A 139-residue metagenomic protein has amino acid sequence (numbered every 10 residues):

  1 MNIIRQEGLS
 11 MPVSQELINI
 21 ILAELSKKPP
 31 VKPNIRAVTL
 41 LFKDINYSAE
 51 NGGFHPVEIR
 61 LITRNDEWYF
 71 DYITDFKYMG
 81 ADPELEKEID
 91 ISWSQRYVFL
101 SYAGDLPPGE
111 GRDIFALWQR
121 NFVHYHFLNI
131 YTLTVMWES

Functional and structural regions predicted by a protein language model:
M1-I45, T132-S139: N-terminal domain-onset segments
L9, V13, L17, A81 (+1 more regions): Non-membrane alpha-helical secondary structure
P29-W68: Amphipathic, interaction-prone secondary-structure segments
Y47, D66, Y78-G80, V98: Generic "edge-of-domain/loop-turn" microfeature
F54-V57, D75-M79, S94: Low-complexity, charged, repeat-rich alpha-helical/coil interaction segments
F70-E84: Short, solvent-exposed aromatic-acidic interface loops
A81-D105: Compact, glycine/acidic-enriched structural inserts
Y97-S139: Low-complexity intrinsically disordered segments
